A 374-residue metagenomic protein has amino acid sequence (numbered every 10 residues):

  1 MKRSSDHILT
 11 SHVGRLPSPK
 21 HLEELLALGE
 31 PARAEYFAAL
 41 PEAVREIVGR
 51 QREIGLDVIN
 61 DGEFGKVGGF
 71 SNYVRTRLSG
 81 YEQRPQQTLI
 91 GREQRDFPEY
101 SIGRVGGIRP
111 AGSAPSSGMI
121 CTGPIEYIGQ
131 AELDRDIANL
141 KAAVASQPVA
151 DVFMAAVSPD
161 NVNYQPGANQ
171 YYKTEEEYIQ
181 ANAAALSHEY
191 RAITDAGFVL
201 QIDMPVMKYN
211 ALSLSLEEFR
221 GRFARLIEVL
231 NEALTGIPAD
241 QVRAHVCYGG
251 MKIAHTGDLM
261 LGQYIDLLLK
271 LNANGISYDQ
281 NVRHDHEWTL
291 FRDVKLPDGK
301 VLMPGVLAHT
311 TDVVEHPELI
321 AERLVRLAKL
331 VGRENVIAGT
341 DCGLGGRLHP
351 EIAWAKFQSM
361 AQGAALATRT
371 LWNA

Functional and structural regions predicted by a protein language model:
M1-A374: Domain-level signal for soluble alpha/beta catalytic cores
